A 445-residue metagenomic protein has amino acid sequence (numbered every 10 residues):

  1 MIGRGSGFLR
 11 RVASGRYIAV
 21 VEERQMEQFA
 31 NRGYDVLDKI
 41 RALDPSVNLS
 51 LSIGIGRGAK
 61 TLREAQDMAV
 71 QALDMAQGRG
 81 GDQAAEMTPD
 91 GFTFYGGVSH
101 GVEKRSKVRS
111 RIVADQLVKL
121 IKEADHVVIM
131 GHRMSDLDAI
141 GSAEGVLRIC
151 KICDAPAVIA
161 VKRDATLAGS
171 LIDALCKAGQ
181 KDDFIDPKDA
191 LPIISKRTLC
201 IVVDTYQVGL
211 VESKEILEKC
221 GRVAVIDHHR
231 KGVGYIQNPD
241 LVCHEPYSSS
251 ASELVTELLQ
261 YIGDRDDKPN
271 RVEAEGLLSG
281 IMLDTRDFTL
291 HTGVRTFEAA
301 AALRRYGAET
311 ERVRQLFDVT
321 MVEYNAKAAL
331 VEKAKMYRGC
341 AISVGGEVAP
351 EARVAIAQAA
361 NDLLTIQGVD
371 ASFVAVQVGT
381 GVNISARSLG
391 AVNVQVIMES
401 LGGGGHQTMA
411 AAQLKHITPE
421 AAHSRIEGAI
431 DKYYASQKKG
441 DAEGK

Functional and structural regions predicted by a protein language model:
M1, E27-A30: Conserved long alpha-helical elements within nucleotide-processing catalytic cores of c-di-GMP signaling and class III
M1-A19, A84-R109, V113: Interdomain helical linkers/hinges and coiled-coil/dimerization scaffolds that transmit conformational signals
F8-V20, P45-V70, Q83-T88: A short glycine-enriched loop-to-beta-strand structural element that forms part of the catalytic core of nucleotide
S14-R24, N383-I384, A410-Q413: A generic structural motif
A30-R41, G58-G81: Catalytic-core segments of nucleotide cyclases and related cyclic-nucleotide turnover enzymes
R105-S135, I140-A178, D183-L199, L278 (+1 more regions): Hydrophobic helix-and-loop "lid/oligomerization" segment in the mid-to-C-terminal part of catalytic domains
I185-N238: Active-site cofactor/cluster-binding pocket
H228-A300: Short alpha-helices
